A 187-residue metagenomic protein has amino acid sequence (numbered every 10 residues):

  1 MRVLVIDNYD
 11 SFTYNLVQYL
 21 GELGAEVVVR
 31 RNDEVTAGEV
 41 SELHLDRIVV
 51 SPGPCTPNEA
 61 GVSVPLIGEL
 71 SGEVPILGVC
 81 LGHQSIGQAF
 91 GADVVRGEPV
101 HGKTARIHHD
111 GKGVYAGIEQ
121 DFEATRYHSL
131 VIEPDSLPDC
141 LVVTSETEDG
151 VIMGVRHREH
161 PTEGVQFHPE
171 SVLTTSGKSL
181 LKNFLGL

Functional and structural regions predicted by a protein language model:
M1-L4: Extreme N-terminal starter segment of soluble prokaryotic enzymes
T13: Active-site-adjacent helical/loop segments in soluble small-molecule enzymes
V17-E26: Two-component/phosphorelay signaling modules centered on CheY-like receiver
E26-N32: Short hydrophobic/Thr-rich beta-strand motif most characteristic of the beta2 strand and flanking loop of CheY-like
V35-H44: Short amphipathic alpha-helix with an adjacent loop that forms part of the alpha/beta core around
L43-G117, S176, L181: Cysteine-nucleophile active-site neighborhood
G111-E159: Catalytic beta-strand/loop cores that center a nucleophilic Ser/Cys/Thr and support acyl-enzyme chemistry
E148-L187: A glycine-centered loop/beta-turn motif at secondary-structure junctions
